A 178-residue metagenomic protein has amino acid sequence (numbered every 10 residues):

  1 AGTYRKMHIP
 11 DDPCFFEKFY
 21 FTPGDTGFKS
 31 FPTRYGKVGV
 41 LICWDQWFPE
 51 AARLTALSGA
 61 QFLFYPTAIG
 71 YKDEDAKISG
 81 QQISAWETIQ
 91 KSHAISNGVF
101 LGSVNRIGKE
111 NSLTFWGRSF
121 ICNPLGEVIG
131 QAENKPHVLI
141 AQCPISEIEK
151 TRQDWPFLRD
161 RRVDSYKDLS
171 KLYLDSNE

Functional and structural regions predicted by a protein language model:
A1-G2, E127-I129, E149: Short helix-loop capping/hinge motifs at secondary-structure junctions, enriched in acidic/polar residues
A1-I89, D154-P156: Active-site catalytic loop in hydrolytic enzyme cores
Y4-R5, N105, Q142: Residues at the C-termini of beta-strands that transition into short coil/loop
H8, G108, P136, I145-E147: Residue-level detector of flexible, active-site-proximal loop/helix-junction positions within diverse enzyme catalytic
S30-P32, I121, I140-Q142: Short, well-ordered beta-strand micro-motif
Q46-L139: CN hydrolase (nitrilase-like) catalytic-core segments centered on the catalytic cysteine and neighboring Lys/Glu
I148-E178: A conserved C-terminal secondary-structure "cap"
